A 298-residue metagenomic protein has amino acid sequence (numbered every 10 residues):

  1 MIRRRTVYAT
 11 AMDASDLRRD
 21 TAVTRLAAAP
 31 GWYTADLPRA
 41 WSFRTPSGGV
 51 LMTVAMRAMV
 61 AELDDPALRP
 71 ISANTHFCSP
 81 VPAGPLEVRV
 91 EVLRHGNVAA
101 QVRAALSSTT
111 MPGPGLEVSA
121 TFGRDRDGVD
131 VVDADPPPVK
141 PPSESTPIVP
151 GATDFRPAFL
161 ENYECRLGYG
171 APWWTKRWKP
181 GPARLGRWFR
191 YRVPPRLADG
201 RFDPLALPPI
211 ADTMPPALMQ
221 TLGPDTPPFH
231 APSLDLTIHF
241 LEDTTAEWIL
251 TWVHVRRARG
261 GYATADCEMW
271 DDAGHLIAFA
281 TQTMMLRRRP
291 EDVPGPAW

Functional and structural regions predicted by a protein language model:
I2-W298: Terminal targeting signals and extreme-terminal segments of soluble enzymes
